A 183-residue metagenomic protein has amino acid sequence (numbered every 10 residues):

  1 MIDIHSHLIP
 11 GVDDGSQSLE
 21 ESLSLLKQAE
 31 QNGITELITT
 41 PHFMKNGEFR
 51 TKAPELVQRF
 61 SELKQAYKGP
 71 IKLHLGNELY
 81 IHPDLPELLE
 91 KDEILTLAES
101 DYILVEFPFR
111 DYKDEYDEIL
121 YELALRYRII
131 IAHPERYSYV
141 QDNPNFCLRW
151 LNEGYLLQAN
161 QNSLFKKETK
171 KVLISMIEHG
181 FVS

Functional and structural regions predicted by a protein language model:
M1-P70, L148: An N-terminally biased module of ancient metal coordination in phosphate/nucleic-acid-related enzymes
I2-I4, L37-T40, H74-E78, I130-A132 (+2 more regions): Active-site neighborhood of phospho(di)ester-bond hydrolases with catalytic His/Asp-centered motifs
P10-G11, H42, F107, P134 (+1 more regions): Short glycine-centered, acidic/aromatic-flanked micro-motifs in structured strand/loop junctions that mark active-site
D14, M44-K45, R110-Y112, S138 (+1 more regions): Glycine-/small-residue-rich active-site loops that bind phosphorylated ligands and cofactors
L19-L26, P86-L89, D114-E118, V172-S175: Short, acidic/polar
F49-Q158: Extended substrate/RNA-proximal surfaces in nucleic-acid metabolism proteins
Y139-S183: Charged catalytic cores and adjacent phosphate/nucleic-acid-binding surfaces used for phosphate/nucleic-acid chemistry
